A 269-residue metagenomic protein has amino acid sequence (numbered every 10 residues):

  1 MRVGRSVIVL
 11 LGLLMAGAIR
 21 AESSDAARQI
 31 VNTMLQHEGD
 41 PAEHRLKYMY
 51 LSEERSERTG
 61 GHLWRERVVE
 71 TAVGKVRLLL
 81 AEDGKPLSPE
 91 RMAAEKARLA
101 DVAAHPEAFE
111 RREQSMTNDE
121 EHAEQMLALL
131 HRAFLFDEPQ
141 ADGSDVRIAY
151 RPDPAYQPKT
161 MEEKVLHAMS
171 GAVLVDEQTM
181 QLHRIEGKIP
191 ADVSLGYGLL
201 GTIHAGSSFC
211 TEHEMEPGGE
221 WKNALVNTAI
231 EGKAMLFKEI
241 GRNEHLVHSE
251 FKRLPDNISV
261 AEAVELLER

Functional and structural regions predicted by a protein language model:
M1-R5: Positively charged n-region of N-terminal signal peptides that target proteins for export
V7-A16: Bacterial N-terminal signal peptides
A21-S170, Q178-H183, K188-S207, E212-P217 (+2 more regions): Structured extracytoplasmic
